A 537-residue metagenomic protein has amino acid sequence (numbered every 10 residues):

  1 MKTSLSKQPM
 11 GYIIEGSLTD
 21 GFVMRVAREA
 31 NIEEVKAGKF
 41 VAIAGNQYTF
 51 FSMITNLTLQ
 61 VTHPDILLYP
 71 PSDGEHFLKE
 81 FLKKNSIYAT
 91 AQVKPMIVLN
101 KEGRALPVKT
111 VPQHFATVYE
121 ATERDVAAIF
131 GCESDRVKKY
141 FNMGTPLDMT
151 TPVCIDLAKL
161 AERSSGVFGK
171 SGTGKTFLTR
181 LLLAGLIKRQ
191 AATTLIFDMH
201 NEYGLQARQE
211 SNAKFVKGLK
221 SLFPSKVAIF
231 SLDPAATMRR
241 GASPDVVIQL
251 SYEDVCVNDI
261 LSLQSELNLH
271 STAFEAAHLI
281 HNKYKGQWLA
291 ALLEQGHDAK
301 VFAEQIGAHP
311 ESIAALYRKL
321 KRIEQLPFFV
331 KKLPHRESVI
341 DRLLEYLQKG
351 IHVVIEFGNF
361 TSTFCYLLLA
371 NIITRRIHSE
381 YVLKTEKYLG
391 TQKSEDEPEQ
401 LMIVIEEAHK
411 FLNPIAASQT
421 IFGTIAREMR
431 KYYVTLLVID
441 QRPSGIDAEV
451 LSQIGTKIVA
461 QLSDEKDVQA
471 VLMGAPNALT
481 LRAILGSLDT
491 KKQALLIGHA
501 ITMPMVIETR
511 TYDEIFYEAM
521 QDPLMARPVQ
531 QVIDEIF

Functional and structural regions predicted by a protein language model:
M1-F168, F177-L182, E395-E397, S418-Q419: Basic- and hydrophobic-enriched, low-structure N-terminal and domain-boundary segments that flank ATP-binding catalytic
K83, A426-E508: Conserved ATP-driven motor cores of ASCE-family P-loop NTPases powering translocation/secretion/packaging/pilus
K138-S231, L496: Glycine-rich phosphate-binding loop of nucleotide-binding enzymes
L186-K188, R376-V382, F422-L437: Substrate-engagement module of ASCE P-loop NTPases
A191-L195, K349-H352, P398-M402, Y432-L437: Loop/turn-to-beta-strand initiation segments
T193-Y203, R208, Y388-L389, M429-P443: Sensor-1/coupling segment of RecA-like P-loop NTPase cores
N201-A213, F230-T424, T490-G498: P-loop NTPase motor domains
K491-F537: Conserved P-loop NTPase motor module
